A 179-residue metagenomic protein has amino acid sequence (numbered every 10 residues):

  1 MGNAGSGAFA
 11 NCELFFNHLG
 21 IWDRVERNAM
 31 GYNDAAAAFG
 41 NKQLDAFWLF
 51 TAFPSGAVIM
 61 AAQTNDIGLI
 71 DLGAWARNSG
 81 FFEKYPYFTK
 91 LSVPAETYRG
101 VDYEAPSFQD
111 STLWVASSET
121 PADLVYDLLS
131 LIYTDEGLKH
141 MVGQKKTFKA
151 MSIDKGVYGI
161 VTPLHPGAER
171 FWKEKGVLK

Functional and structural regions predicted by a protein language model:
M1-N3, R77-N78, S117, Y133-D135: Short acidic/polar alpha-helix capping motifs at helix-coil junctions
M1-N41, A150, D154, Y158 (+1 more regions): Bilobed "Venus flytrap"/periplasmic-binding protein-like clamshell domains and structurally analogous long
G5-F9, D34, A52-S55, A74-R77 (+1 more regions): Solvent-exposed loop/turn segments at secondary-structure junctions within structured extracellular/periplasmic domains
V25-N28, N65, D110-T112: Envelope-exposed proteins and targeting segments
M30, W48-F50: Short beta-strand and adjacent tight-turn residues that come in two discontinuous sequence segments and form the edges
D34, G40-N41, T51-N65, L69 (+2 more regions): An extracytoplasmic/periplasmic, membrane-proximal ligand-sensing/linker region
G68-D127, H140, P163, F171 (+1 more regions): C-terminal lobe and pocket-closing loops of periplasmic/extracytoplasmic Venus-flytrap solute-binding proteins
